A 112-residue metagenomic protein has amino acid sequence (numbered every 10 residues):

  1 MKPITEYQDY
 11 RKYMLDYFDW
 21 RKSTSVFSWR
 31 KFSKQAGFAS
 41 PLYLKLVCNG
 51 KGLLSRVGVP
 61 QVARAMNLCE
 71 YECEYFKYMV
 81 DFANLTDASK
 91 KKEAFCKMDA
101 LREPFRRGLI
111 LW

Functional and structural regions predicted by a protein language model:
M1-R30: A short, Lys/Arg-rich alpha-helix, primarily the initiator
P3-I4, E70-L111: Short amphipathic recognition helices of helix-turn-helix/homeodomain-type DNA-binding modules
F18, V47-C48, G58: DNA major-groove recognition helix of helix-turn-helix
V26-S28, A39, V57: Residue-level signal for the short linker/turn that defines the boundary of a DNA-recognition helix
R30-K31, P60: Residues within the helices of the helix-turn-helix
K34-L54, A63: Recognition helix of helix-turn-helix/homeodomain-like DNA-binding domains that insert into the DNA major groove
K51-R56, F82-T86: Short, solvent-exposed alpha-helical "recognition" segments
V57-E74: DNA major-groove recognition helix of helix-turn-helix/homeodomain DNA-binding modules
